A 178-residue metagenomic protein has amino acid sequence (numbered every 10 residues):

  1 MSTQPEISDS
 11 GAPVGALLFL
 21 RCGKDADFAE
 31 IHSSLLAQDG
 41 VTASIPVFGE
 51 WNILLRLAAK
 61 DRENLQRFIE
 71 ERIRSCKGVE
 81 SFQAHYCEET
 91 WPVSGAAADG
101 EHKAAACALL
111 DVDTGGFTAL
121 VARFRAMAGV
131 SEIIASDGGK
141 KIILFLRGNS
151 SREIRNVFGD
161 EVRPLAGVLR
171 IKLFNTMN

Functional and structural regions predicted by a protein language model:
M1-N178: A compositional/biophysical signature of low hydrophobicity enriched in polar/charged and small residues
